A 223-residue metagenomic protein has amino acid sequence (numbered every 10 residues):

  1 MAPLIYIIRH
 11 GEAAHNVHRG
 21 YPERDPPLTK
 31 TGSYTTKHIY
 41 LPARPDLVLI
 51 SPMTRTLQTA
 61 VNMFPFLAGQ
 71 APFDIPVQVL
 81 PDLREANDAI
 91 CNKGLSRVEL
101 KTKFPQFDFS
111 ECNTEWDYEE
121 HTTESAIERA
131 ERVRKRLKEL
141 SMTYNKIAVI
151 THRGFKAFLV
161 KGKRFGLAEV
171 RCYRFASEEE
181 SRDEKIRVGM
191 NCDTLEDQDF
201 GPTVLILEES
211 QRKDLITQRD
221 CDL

Functional and structural regions predicted by a protein language model:
M1-L4, E85-Q106, A157-L223: Acidic, low-complexity terminal tails and accessory targeting/binding regions of phosphate-metabolizing enzymes
A2-I75, K103, I127, G162: Active-site-proximal alpha-helix that buttresses catalytic centers in soluble enzyme cores
L4-R9, L49, Y144-G154, Y173: Beta-strand elements within well-structured catalytic alpha/beta cores of enzymes that handle phosphate/sulfate esters
R9, P81-L83, N113, R174-S177: Residues at the C-termini of beta-strands that transition into short coil/loop
E12, T54, L83, G154-K156: Catalytic metal-binding/acid-base residues of hydrolase active sites
H15, Y21-P27, M63-R132, F200-C221: Phosphate-handling substructures
P42-R44, L137-N145: Glycine-rich phosphate-binding loop signature in dinucleotide/nucleotide-binding domains
N113-H121, A148-F158: A short beta-strand-loop-alpha-helix capping motif that often carries His-Thr
